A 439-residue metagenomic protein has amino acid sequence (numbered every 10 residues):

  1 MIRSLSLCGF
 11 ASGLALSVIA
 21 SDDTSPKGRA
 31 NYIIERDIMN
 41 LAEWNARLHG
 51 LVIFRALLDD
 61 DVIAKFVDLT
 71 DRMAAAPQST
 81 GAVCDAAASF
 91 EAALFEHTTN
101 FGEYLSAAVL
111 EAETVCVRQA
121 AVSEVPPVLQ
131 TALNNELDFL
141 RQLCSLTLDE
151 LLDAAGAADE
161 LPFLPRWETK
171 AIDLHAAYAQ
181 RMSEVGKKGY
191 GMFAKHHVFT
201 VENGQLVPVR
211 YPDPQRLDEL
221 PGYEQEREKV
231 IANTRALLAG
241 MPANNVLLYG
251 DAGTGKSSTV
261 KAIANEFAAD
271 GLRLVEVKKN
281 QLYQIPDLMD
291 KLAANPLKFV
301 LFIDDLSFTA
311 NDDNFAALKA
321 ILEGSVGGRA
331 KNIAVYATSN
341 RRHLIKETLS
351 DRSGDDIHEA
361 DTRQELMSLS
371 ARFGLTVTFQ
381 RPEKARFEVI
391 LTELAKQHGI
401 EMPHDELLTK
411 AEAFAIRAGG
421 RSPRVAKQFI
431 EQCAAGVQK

Functional and structural regions predicted by a protein language model:
I2-P221: AAA+ P-loop ATPase mechanoenzymes
D213-N244: Pre-Walker A (pre-P-loop) alpha-helix and adjacent loop at the N terminus of AAA/AAA+ ATPase modules, a conserved
V246-R273: Walker A/P-loop
E266-L297, F308-T309: AAA+/P-loop NTPase substrate/partner-engagement loops
M289-G327: Conserved nucleotide-sensing/catalytic segment adjacent to the nucleotide-binding pocket in NTP-handling enzymes
D312-D351: Conserved catalytic/switch belt of AAA+ P-loop NTPases
H358-M367, L375-A385: Conserved AAA+ ATPase "SRH/arginine-finger" region at the nucleotide-binding site
Q380-K439: C-terminal alpha-helical "lid" subdomain
